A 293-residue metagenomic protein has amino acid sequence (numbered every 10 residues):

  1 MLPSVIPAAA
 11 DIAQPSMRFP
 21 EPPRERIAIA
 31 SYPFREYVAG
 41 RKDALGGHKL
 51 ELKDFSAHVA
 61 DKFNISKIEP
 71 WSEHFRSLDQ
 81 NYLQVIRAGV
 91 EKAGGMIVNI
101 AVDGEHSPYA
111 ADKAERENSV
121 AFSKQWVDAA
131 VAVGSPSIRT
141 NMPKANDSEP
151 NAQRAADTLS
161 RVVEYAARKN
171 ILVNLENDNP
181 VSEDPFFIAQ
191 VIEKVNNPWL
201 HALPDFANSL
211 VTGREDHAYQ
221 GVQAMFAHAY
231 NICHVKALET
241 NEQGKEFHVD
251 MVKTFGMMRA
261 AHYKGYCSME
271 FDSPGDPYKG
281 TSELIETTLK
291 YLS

Functional and structural regions predicted by a protein language model:
M1-A132, P150-Q153, S160, A167 (+6 more regions): N-terminal pre-domain/capping segments
I29, I97-N99, R139, L175 (+2 more regions): Hydrophobic residues in well-ordered beta-strands that form the structural core
K67, S137, I232, G265-Y266: Residues at the N-termini of beta-strands
K67-I68, S160-M257: Acidic/histidine-rich catalytic cores of soluble enzymes
Y82, E115, N151-R154, D184-I188 (+3 more regions): Residues at alpha-helix caps and immediate loop-helix transition turns in enzyme cores, especially N- and C-cap
G95, I171, A261-G265: A short helix->loop->beta-strand "cap" motif at the edges of active sites that frequently abuts
A129-P150, K169-V181, S268-M269: Active-site groove signature of glycoside hydrolases
K264-D272: Substrate-binding cleft of secreted/luminal carbohydrate-active enzymes
